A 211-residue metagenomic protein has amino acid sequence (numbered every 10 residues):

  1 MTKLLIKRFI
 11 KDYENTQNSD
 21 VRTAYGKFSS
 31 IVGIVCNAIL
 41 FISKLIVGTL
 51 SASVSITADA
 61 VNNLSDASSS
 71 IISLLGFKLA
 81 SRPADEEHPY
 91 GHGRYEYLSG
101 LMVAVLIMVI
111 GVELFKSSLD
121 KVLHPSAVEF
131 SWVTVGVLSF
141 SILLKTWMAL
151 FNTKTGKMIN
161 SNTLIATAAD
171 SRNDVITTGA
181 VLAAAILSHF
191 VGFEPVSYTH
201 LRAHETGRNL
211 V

Functional and structural regions predicted by a protein language model:
M1-R202, R208: Alpha-helical transmembrane cores and adjacent cytosolic helix/loop segments of polytopic membrane transporters
